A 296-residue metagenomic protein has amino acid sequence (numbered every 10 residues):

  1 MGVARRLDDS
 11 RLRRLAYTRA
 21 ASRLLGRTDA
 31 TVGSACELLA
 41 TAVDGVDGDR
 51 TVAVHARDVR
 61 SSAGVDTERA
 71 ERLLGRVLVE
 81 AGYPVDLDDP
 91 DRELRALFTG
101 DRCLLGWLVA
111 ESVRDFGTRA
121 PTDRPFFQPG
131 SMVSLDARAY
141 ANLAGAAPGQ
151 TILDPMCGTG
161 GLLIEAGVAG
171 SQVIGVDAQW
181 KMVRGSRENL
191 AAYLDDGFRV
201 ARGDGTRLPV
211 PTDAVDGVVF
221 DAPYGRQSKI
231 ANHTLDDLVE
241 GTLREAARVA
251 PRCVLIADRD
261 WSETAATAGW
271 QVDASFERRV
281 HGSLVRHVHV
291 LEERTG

Functional and structural regions predicted by a protein language model:
M1, R5-R11, A21, R60 (+4 more regions): Class I S-adenosyl-L-methionine-dependent methyltransferase catalytic core
M1-V79: Non-catalytic nucleic-acid substrate-recognition regions in nucleic-acid-modifying enzymes
P84-D88: Interaction modules related to DNA damage response and DNA replication/repair
